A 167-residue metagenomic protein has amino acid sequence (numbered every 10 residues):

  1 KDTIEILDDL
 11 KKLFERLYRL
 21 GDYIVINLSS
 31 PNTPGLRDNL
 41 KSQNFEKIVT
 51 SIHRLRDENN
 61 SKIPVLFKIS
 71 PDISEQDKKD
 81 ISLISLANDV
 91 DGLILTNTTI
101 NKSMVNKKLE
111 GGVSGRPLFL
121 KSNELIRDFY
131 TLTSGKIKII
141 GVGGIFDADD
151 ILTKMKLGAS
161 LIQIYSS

Functional and structural regions predicted by a protein language model:
K1, L55-I73, F129-G141: Short beta-strand/loop segments at the ligand-binding rim of alpha/beta enzyme cores
K1-K11, D38, F45, L66-L86: Active-site glycine- and acidic-residue-rich loops that bind and position anionic ligands or nucleotide-like cofactors
K1-V25, S30: Active-site beta->alpha loop and helix N-cap motifs at the rims of alpha/beta catalytic domains
L10-Y18, S42-H53, K78-L83, N123-R127 (+1 more regions): Generic structural signal for well-ordered alpha-helices, preferentially at hydrophobic/aromatic core positions
Y23-V25, K62-L66, D91-I94, I137-I140 (+1 more regions): Structural preference for beta-strand elements that scaffold enzyme active sites
L28-S30, D91-K102, G144, I151-S167: Glycine-rich phosphate-binding active-site loops on the catalytic face of alpha/beta enzymes
P31-L40, N44, K78, L83-G135: Glycine/Thr-rich beta-alpha phosphate-binding loop at enzyme active sites
I73-A87, Y130-G135, I145-I162: Catalytic cores of alpha/beta
